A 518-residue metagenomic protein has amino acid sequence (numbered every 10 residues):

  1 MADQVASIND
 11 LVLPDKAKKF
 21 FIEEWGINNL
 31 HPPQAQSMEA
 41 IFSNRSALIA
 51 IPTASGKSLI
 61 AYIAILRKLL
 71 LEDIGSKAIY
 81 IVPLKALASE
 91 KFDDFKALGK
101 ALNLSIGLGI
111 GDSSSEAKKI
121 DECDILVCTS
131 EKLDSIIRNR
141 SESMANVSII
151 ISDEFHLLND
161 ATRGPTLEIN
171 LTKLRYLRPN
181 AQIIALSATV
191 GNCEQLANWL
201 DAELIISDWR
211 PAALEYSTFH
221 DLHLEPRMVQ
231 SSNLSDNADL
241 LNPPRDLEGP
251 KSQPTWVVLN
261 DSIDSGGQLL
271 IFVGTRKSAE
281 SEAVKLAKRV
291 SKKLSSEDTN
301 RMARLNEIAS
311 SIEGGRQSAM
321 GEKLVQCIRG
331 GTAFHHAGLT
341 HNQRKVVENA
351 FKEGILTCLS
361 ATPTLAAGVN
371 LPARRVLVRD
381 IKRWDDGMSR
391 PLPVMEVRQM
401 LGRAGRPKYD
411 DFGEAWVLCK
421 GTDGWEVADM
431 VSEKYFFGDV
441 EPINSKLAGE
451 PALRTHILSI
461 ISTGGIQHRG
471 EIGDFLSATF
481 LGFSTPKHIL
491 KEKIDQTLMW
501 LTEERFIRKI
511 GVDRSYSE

Functional and structural regions predicted by a protein language model:
A2-A50: Conserved pre-motif I regulatory segment
S55, L66-K91, L177-N180: Conserved SF1/SF2 helicase motif Ia
G75-C128, K132-S135, G331-F334: Conserved nucleic-acid-binding Ia/Ib motif block in the N-terminal RecA-like helicase ATPase lobe
Y80, L98-G107, R276-C358, R390-V394 (+1 more regions): Conserved C-terminal RecA-like helicase domain
L126, S130-D134, N139-I183: SF2 helicase catalytic motif II
T172, Q182-K285, I328, A333 (+1 more regions): Conserved interdomain linker/interface between the two RecA-like ATPase lobes of SF2 helicase motors
A181, L371, R375-S432: Conserved segment of the helicase C-terminal RecA-like domain
N342-F351, G438-E518: C-terminal accessory/connector segments of nucleic-acid motor ATPases
